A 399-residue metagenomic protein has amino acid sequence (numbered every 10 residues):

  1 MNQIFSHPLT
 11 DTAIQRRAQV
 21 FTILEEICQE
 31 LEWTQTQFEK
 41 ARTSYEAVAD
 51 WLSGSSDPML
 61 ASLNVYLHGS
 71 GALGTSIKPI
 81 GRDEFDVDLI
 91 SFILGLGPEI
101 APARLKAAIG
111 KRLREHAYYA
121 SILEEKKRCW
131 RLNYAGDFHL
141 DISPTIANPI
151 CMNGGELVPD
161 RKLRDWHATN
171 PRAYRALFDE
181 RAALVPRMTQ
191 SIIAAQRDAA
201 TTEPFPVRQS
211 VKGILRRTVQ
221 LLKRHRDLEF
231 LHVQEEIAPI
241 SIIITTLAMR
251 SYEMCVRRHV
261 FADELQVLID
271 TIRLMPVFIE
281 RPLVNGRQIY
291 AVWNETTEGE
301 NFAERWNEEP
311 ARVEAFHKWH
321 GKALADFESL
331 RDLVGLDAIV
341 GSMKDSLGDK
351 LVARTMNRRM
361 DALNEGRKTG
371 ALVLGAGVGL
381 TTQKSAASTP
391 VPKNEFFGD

Functional and structural regions predicted by a protein language model:
M1-E26, P276-D399: Terminal (often C-terminal) interaction modules
M1-E84, P98-R104, C129, R367 (+4 more regions): N-terminal regions immediately upstream of nucleotidyltransferase
L24-E25, D83-I93, A195-T202, L222-K223 (+1 more regions): Glycine-rich, often proline-containing surface loops adjacent to acidic residues and nearby aromatics that form
W51-S56, L73, A103-R164: Conserved catalytic core of two-metal-ion nucleotidyltransferases
N64-G69, R131-N133, I240-L247: Extended hydrophobic secondary-structure segments that form protein cores and membrane-embedded regions
G95-I100, Y119: Short, polar/flexible loop-turn hinges at active-site or ligand-entry regions and domain interfaces
S143, A147-T202: Extended, alpha-helix-rich binding/interface surfaces that flank or overlap catalytic cores and mediate recognition
P204-R331, G335: Conserved nucleotidyltransferase catalytic core and NTase-mimicking acidic/glycine-rich helix/loop elements in nucleic
